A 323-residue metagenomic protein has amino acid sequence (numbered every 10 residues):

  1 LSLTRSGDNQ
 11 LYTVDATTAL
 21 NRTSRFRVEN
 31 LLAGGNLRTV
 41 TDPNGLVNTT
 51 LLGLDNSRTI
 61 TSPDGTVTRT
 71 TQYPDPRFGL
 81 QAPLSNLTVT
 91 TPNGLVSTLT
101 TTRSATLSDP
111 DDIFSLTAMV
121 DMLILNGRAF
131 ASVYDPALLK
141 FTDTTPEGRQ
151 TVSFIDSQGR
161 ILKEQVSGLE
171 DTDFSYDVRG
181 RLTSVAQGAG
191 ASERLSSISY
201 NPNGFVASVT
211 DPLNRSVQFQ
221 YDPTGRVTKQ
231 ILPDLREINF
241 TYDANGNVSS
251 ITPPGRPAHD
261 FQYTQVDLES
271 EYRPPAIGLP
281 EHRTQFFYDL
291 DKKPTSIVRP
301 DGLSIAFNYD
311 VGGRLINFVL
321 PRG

Functional and structural regions predicted by a protein language model:
L1-D42, L46-S62, T66-D211, R215-L232 (+2 more regions): Beta-strand elements of repeat-based all-beta scaffolds
